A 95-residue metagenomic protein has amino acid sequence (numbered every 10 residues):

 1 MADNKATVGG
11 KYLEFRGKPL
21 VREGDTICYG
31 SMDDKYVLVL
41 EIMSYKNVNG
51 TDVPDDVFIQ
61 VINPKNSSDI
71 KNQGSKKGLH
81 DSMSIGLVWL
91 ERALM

Functional and structural regions predicted by a protein language model:
M1-D55: The feature represents the first ordered module of a protein
I59-M95: Short, compact, well-ordered microdomains
